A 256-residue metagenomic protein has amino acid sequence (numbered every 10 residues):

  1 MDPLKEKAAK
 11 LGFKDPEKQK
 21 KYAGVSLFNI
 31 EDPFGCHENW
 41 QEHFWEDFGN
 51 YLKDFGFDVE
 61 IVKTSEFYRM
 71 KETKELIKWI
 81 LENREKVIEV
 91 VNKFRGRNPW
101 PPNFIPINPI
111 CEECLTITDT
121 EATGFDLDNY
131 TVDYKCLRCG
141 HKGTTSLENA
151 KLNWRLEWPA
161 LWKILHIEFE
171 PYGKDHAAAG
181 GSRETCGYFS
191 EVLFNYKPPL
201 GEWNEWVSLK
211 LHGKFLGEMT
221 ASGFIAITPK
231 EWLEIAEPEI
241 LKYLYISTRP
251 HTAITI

Functional and structural regions predicted by a protein language model:
M1-I88, C186, V192: N-terminal Rossmann-like or analogous alpha/beta NTP/dinucleotide-binding catalytic cores that position adenine
M1-K10, E17, P159-G180: N-terminal catalytic cores of NTP/NDP-binding nucleotidyl/phosphoryl-transfer enzymes
K63-M70, R95-W100, G173-H176: Conserved short loop/turn motifs at secondary-structure junctions
V90-P102, E113-L127: Short, intrinsically disordered, charge-biased short linear motifs at domain edges
F104-I107, N129-V132, S182, E237: Short metal-coordination and nucleic-acid-contact micro-motifs, chiefly zinc-binding Cys/His arrays
N108-C114, D133-C139: Short cysteine-rich clusters marking metal-coordination/redox-active sites
T120-F125, G143-A150: Short Cys/His-rich "knuckle" micro-motifs
A178, S182-R183, S190-Y196, L200-I256: Catalytic adenosine-cofactor/nucleotide-binding cores of aminoacyl-tRNA synthetases and other
